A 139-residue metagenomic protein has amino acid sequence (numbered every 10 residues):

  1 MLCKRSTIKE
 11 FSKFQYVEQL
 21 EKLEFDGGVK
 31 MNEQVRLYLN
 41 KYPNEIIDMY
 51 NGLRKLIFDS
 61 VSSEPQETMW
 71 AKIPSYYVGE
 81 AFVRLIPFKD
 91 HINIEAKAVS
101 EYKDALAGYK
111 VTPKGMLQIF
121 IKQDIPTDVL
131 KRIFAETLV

Functional and structural regions predicted by a protein language model:
L2-V139: Charge-dense, helix-prone N-terminal extensions
